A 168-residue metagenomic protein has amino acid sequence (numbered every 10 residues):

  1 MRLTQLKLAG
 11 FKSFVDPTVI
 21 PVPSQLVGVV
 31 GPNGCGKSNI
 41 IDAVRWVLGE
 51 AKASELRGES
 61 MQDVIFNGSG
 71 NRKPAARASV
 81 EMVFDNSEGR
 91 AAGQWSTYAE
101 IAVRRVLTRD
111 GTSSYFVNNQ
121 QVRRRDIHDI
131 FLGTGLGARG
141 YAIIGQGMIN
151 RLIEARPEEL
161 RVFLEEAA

Functional and structural regions predicted by a protein language model:
R2-A168: Gly/Lys-enriched N-terminal cap/neck module of very large, oligomeric protein machines
